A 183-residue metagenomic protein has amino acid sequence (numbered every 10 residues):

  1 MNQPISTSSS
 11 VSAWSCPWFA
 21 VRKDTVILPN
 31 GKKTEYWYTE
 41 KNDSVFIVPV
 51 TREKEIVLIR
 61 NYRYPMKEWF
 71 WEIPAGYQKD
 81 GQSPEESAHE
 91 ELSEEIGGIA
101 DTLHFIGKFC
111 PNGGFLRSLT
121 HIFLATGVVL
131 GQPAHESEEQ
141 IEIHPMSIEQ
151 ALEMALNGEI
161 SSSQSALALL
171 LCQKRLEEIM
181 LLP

Functional and structural regions predicted by a protein language model:
M1-S8: Short, basic/low-complexity N-terminal boundary segments at the transition from targeting/disordered tails
S8-F46, R52: Acidic, metal-coordinating catalytic segment for phosphate/diphosphate chemistry, firing primarily on the Nudix
T34, D43-F46, T51, Y77-Q164: Unchanged
S44-E68, E72: A glycine-rich, hydrophobic loop/mini-helix early in the fold
L169: C-terminal boundary of histidine-terminating zinc-finger modules
K174-P183: Generic C-terminal helix-cap and adjacent flexible tail
